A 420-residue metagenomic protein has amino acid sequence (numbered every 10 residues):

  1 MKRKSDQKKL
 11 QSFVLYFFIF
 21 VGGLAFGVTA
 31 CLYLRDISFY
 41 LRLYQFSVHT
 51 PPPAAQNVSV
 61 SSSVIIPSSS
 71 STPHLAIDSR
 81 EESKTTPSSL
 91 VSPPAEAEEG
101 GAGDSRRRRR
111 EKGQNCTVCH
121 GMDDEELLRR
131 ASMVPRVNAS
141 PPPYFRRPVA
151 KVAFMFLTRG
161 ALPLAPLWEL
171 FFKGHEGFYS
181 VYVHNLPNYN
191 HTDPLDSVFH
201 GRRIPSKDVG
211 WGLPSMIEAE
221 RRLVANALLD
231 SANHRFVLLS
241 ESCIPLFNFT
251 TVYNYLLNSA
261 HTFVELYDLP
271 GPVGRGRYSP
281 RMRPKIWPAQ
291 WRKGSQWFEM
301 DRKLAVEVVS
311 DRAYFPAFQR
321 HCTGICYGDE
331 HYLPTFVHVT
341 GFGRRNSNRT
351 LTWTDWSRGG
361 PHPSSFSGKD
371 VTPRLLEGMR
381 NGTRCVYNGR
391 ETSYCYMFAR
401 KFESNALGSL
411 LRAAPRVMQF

Functional and structural regions predicted by a protein language model:
M1-F420: ER/Golgi luminal nucleotide-sugar-dependent glycosyltransferases, focusing on the catalytic module
